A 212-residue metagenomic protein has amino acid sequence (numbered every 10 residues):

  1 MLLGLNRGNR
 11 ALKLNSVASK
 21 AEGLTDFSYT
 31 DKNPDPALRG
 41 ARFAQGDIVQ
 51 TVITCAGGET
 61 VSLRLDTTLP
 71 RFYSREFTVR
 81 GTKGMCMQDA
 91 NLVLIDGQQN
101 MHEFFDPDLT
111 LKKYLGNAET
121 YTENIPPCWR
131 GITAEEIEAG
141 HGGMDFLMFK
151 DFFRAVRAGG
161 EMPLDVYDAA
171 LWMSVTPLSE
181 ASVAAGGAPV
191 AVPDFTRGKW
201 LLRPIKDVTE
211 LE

Functional and structural regions predicted by a protein language model:
M1-S74, T78-R80: Rossmann-like dinucleotide-binding domain that binds NAD(P)(H)
A18-A21, V93, T196-K199: Residue-level detector of flexible, active-site-proximal loop/helix-junction positions within diverse enzyme catalytic
G58, T68, G84, V93 (+1 more regions): Short, glycine-/Ser/Thr-/acidic-enriched flexible segments
V61-L63, M85-Q88: Short hydrophobic-aromatic micro-motifs
F72-R75, R80-G81, M87-A90, Q99-E212: C-terminal helical cap and adjacent loop that interface with cofactors, partners, or active-site loops
